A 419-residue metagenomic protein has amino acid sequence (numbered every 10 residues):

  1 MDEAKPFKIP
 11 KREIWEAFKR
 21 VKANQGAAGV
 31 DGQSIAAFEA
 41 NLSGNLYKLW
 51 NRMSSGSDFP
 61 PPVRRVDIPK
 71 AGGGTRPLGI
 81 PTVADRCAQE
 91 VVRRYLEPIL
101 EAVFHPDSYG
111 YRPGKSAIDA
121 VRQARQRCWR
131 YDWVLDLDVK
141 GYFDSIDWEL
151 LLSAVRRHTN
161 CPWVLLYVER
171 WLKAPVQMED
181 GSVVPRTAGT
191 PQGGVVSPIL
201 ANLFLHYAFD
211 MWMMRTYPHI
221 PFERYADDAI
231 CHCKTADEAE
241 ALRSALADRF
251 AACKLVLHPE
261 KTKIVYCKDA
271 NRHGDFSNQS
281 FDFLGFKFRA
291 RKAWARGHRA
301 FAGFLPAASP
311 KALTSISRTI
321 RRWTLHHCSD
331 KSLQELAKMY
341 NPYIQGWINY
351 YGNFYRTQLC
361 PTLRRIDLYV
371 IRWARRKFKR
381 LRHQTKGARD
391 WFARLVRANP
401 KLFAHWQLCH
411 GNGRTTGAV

Functional and structural regions predicted by a protein language model:
M1-V419: Non-catalytic terminal/accessory segments
